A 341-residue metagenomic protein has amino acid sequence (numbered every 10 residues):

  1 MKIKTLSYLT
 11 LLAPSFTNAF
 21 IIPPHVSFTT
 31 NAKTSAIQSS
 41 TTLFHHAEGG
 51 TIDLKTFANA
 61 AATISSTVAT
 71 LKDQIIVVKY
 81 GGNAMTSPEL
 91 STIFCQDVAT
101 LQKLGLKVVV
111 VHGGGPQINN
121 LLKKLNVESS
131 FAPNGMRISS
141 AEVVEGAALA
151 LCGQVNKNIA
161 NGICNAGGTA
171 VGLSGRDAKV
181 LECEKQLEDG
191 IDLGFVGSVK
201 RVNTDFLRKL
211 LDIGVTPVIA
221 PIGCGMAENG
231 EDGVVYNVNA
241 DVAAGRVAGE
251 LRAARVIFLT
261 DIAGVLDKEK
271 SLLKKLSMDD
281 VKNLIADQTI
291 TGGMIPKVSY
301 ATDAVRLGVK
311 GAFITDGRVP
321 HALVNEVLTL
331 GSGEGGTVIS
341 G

Functional and structural regions predicted by a protein language model:
M1-T29: N-terminal chloroplast transit peptides
I3-T5, T34, S39: Intrinsic disorder/low-complexity segments enriched in polar/small residues
I22, A36-G331: Nucleotide/pyrophosphate-binding catalytic subdomain
T29, T260, T337: Ser/Thr-centric signal marking residues that sit in or immediately flank functional binding/regulatory motifs
S332-G341: Long, charged amphipathic helices and adjacent flexible linkers at domain junctions
